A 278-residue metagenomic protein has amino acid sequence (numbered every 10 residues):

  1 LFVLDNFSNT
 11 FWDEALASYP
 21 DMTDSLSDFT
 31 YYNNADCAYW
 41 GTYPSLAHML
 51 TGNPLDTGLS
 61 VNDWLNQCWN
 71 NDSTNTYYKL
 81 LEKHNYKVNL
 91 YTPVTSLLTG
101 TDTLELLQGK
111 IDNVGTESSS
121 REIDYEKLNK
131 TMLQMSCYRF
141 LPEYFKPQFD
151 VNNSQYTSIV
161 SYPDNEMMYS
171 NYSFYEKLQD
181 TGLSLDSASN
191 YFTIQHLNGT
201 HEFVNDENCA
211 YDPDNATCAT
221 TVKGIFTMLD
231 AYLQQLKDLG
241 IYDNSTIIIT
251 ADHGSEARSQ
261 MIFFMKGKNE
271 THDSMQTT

Functional and structural regions predicted by a protein language model:
L1, S189-I194, N244-T246: Residue-level preference for the first positions of well-ordered beta-strands
L1-F7, I249-H253: DG-centered beta-turn motif at the end of beta-strands
N6-C209, R258: Active-site-proximal alpha/beta segments of enzymes that process anionic O-linked groups
D21, G224-M265: Metal-dependent active-site segment of extracytoplasmic phospho-/sulfohydrolases and closely related
P54, Q260-M261, K266-T271: Short loop segments at secondary-structure junctions
Q67-S73, D214-M228, A257-R258, E270-T278: A short beta-strand-to-alpha-helix junction
Y77, F174-K177, T221, I225-Y232: Alpha-helical packing segments of well-folded alpha/beta enzyme cores
G182-D186, Y211-P213, Q235-I241: Surface-exposed acidic, glycine-flexible loop patches that form ligand/cofactor-binding and adhesion interfaces
